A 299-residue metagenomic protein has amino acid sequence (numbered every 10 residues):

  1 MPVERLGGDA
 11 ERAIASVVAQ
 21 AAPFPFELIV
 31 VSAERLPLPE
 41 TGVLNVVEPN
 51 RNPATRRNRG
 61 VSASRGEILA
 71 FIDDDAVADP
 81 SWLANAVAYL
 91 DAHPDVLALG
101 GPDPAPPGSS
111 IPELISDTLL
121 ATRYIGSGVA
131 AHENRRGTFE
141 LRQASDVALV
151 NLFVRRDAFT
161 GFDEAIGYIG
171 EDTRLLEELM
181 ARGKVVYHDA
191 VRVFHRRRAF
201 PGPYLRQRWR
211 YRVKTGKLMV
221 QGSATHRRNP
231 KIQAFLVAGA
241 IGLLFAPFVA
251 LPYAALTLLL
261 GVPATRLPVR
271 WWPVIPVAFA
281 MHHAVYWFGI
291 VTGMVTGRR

Functional and structural regions predicted by a protein language model:
V3, S81-T122: Conserved donor NDP-sugar-binding/catalytic core segment of glycosyltransferases
R12-P25: Short, acidic, metal-binding catalytic loop of nucleotide-sugar glycosyltransferases
E48-S64, N85: Glycine-rich, basic loop-to-helix element that forms the pyrophosphate-binding segment of sugar-nucleotide handling
R65-G66, A148-G161: Conserved nucleotide-sugar donor-binding and metal-coordinating catalytic region shared by glycosyltransferases
L69: Short aromatic/hydrophobic "clamp" motif used to bind/position activated sugar donors
V129-F153, G167-Y168, V193-R196, G216-T225: A recurrent flexible, glycine/aromatic-enriched loop bordering the glycosyltransferase active site that acts as
A165-S223: Catalytic donor/gating beta->alpha subdomain of glycosyltransferases that bind UDP-sugars
I232-R298: Membrane-embedded multi-pass helical conduit in multi-pass membrane proteins, especially envelope-biosynthetic
